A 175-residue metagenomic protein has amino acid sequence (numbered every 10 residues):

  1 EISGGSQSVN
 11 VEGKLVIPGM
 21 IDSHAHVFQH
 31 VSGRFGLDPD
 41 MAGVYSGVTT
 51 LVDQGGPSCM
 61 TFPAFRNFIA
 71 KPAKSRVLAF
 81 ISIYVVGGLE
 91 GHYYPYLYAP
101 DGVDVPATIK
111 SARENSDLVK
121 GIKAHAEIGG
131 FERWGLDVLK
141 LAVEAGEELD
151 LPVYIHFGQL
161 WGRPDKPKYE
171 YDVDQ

Functional and structural regions predicted by a protein language model:
E1-I17: Histidine-rich, glycine-flanked metal-binding segment
V11, D40-H125: Divalent-metal coordination cores built from histidine and acidic residues
K14-L37: Di-metal (Zn2+ and/or Mg2+/Mn2+) metal-binding site signature of metallo-dependent hydrolases with the MBL/beta-CASP
I17, D40, V173-D174: Short hydrophobic/charged patches on amphipathic alpha-helices used for structural packing and interfaces
H26-F28, G56-P57, S82-V86, A124-G129 (+1 more regions): Active-site beta-loop-alpha junctions enriched in small/polar residues
H26-V31, L97-P100, F131: Short, flexible loop segments at the rims of nucleotide/cofactor-binding pockets, characterized by
A64, V103-Q175: Histidine/acidic residue-rich metal-binding segments in metalloenzymes
